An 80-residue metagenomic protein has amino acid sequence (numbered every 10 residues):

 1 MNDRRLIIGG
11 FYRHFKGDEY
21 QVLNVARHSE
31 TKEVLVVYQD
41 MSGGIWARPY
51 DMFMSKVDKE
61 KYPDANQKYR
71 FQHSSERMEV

Functional and structural regions predicted by a protein language model:
M1-V80: Mixed-charge, low-complexity intrinsically disordered regions
